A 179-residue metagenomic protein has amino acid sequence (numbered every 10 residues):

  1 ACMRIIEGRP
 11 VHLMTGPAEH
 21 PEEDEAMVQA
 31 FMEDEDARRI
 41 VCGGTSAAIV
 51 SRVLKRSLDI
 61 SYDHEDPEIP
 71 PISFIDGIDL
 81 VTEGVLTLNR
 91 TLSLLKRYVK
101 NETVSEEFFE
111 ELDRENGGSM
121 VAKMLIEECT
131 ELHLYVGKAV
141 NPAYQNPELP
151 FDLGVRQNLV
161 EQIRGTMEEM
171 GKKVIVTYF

Functional and structural regions predicted by a protein language model:
C2-R38, A47-F179: Non-transmembrane, aqueous-exposed alpha-helical and coiled segments at domain scale
V41: Short, conserved micro-motifs enriched in small and acidic residues
